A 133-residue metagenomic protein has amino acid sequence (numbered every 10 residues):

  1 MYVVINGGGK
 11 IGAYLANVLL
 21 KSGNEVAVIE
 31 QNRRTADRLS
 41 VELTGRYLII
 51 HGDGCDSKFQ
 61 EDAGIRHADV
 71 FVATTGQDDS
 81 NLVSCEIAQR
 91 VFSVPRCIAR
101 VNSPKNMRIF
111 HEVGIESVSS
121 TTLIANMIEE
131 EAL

Functional and structural regions predicted by a protein language model:
M1-L133: Cytosolic regulatory regions of ion transport systems
